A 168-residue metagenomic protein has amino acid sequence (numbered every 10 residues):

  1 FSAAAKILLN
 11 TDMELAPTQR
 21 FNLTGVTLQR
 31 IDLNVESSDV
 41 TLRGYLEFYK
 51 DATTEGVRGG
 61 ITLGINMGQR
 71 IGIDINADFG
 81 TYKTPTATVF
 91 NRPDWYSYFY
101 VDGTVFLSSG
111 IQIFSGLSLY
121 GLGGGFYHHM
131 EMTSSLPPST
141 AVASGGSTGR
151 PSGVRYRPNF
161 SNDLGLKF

Functional and structural regions predicted by a protein language model:
F1-F168: Extended assembly/interaction regions that build large supramolecular complexes
